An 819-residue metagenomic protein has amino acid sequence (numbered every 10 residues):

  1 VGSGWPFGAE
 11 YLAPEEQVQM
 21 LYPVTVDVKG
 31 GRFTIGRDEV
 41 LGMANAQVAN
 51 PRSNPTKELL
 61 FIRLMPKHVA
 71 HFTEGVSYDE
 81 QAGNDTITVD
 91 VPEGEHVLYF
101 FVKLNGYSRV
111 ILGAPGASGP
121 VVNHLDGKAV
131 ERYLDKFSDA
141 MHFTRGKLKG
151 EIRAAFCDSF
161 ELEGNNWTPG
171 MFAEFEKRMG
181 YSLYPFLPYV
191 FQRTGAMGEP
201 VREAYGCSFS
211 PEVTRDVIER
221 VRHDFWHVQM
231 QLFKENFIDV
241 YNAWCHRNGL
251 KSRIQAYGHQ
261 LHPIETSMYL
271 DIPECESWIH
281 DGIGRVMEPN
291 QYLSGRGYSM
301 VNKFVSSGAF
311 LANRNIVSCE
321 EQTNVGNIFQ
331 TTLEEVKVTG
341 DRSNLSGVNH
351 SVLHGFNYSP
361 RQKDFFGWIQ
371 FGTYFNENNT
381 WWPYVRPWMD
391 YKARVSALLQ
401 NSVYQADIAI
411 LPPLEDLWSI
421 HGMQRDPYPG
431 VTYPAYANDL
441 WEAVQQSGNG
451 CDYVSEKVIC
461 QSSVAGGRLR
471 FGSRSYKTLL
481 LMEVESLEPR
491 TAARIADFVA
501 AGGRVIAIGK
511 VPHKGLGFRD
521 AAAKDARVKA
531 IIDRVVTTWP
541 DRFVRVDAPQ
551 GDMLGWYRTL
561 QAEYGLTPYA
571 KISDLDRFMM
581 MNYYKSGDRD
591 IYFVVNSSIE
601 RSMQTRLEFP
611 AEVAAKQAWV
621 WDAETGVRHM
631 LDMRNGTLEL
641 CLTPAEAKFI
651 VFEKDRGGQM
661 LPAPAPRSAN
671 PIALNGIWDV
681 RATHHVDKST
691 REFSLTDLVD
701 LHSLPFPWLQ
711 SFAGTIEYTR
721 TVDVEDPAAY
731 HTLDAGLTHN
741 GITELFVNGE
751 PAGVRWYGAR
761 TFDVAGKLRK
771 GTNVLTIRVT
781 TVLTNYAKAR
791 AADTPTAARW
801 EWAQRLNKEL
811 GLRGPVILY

Functional and structural regions predicted by a protein language model:
V1, M20, R32, A140-A154 (+5 more regions): Carbohydrate-binding surfaces of carbohydrate-active enzymes
V1-I152, Y819: Mature N-terminal, pre-catalytic/accessory segment of carbohydrate-active enzymes
G2-R63, K67-F72, R545-V546, M553-E563 (+3 more regions): An acidic-aromatic loop/edge-strand motif
L98-K103, F649-D655, Y718-R720, V774-T781: Short, hydrophobic/aromatic-enriched beta-strand segments in well-ordered soluble domains
P610, V722-N748, R755, L775-V779: Aromatic-lined ligand-binding clefts that engage carbohydrates, nucleic acids, or primary amines
T637-L640, T761-G766: Exposed aromatic-hydrophobic patches
K648, H731, G771-N773: Exposed beta-strand face motif in extracellular beta-rich ectodomains
P751-F762: Aromatic-rich membrane-interfacial microdomains
